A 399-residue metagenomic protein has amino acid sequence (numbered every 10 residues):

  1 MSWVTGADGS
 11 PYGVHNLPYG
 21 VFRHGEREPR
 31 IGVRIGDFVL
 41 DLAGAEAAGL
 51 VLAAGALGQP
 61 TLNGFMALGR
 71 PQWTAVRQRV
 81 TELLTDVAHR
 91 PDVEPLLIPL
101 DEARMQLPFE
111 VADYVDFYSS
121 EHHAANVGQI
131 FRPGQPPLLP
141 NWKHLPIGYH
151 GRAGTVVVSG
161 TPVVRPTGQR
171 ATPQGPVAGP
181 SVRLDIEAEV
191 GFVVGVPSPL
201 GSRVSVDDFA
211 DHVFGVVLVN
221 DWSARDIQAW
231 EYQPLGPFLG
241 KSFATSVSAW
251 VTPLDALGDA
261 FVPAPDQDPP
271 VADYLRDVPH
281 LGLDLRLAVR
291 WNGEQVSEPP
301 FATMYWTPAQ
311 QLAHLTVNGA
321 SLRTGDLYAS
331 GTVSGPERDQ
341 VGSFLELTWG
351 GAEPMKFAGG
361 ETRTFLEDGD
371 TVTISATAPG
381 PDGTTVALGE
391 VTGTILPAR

Functional and structural regions predicted by a protein language model:
M1-H24, R34, G44-E298, W306-Q310 (+1 more regions): Active-site microenvironments in enzyme catalytic cores
R27-I31, Q295-V296, T385-E390: Short, mixed charged/polar active-site loops that provide acid/base catalysis or chelate metal/phosphate cofactors
L281-T303, L327-L345: Short beta-strand/loop turn elements enriched in aromatics
A309-A313, T324, Y328-T371, S375-T377 (+2 more regions): Active-site pocket scaffolds in enzymes
T394-A398: Short beta-strand edge segments in extracellular beta-sheet folds
